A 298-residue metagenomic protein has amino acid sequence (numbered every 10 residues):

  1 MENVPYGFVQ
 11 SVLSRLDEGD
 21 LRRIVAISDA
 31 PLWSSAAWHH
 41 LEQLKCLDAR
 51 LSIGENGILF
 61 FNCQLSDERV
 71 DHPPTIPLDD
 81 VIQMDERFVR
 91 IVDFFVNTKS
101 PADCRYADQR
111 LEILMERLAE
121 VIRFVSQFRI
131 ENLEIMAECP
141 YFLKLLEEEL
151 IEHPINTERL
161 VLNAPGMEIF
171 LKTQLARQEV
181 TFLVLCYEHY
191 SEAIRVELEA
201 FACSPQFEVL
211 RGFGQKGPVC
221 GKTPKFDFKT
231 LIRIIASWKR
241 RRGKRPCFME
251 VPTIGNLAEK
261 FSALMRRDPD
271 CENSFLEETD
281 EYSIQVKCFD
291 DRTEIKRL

Functional and structural regions predicted by a protein language model:
M1-L298: Non-core capping and flanking segments associated with repeat-based/extracellular domains
